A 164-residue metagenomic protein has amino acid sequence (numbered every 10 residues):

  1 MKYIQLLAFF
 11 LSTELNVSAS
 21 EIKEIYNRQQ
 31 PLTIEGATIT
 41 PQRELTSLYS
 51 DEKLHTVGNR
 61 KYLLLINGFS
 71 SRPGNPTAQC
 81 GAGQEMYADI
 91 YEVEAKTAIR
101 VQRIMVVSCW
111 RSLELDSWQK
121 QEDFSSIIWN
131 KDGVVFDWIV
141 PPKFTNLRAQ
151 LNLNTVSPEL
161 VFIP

Functional and structural regions predicted by a protein language model:
K2-F9: Sec-dependent signal peptide recognition, specifically the positively charged N-region followed immediately by
Q5, A19-Q29, T33, K96-I99 (+2 more regions): Acidic, small-residue rich beta-repeat scaffolds with periodic aromatic anchors
L15-R60, F162-P164: Terminal domain-start segments
L48-L54, S70-C80, D89: Short secondary-structure capping micro-motifs at structural edges
E52-H55, A88-Y91, F124-S126, A149: Hydrophobic/aromatic beta-strand elements that line small-molecule binding cavities or substrate pockets in beta-rich
K61-Q79, S125-S126, D132-I139: Short beta-strand elements that form the blades of beta-propeller/WD-repeat-like and other beta-sheet-rich scaffold
G74-P76, G83-A88, E122, F144-L147: Short, surface-exposed coil-to-beta transition loops
C80-A95, Q150-T155: Beta-propeller blade signature
